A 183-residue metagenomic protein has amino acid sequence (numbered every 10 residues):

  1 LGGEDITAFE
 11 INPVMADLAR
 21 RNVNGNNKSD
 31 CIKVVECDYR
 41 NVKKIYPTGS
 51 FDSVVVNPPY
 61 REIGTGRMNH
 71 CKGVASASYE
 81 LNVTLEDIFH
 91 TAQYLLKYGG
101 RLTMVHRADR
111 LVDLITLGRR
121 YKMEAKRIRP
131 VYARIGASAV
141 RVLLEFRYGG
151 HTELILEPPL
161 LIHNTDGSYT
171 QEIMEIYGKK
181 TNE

Functional and structural regions predicted by a protein language model:
L1-D5: Conserved SAM-binding loop of SAM-dependent methyltransferases across substrates and taxa, primarily the Class I
T7-F9: Conserved beta-strand positions in the Rossmann-like core of class I SAM-dependent methyltransferases
N12-V14: Conserved SAM/SAH-binding beta-strand->alpha-helix loop
R20-T48: S-adenosyl-L-methionine
K43, G64, V112: Glycine/Thr-rich phosphate-binding loops of Rossmann-like dinucleotide-binding domains
G49, S53, P58-D87: Mobile active-site "lid"/loop adjacent to the S-adenosyl-L-methionine
L81-A139: Conserved Class I SAM-dependent methyltransferase catalytic core
S138-E183: SAM/dcSAM-binding transferase cores
